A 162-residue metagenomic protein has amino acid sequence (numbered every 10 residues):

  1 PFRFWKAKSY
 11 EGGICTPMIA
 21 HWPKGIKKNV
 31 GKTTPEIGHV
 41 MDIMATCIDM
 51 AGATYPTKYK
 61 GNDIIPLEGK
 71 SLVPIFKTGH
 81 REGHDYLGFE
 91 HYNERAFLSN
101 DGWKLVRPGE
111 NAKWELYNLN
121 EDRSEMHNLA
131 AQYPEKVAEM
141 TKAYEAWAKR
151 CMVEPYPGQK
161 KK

Functional and structural regions predicted by a protein language model:
P1-G13, G25-E36, M41-L119, R150-E154: C-terminal cap/loop subdomain of S1 sulfatases and analogous C-terminal strand-loop tails that border
M18-A20: Short glycine- and hydrophobic/aromatic-rich loop-to-beta-strand nucleating segment in the catalytic cores
I43, N100-D101, N111-K113, L119-K162: Long, internal low-complexity/basic segments
